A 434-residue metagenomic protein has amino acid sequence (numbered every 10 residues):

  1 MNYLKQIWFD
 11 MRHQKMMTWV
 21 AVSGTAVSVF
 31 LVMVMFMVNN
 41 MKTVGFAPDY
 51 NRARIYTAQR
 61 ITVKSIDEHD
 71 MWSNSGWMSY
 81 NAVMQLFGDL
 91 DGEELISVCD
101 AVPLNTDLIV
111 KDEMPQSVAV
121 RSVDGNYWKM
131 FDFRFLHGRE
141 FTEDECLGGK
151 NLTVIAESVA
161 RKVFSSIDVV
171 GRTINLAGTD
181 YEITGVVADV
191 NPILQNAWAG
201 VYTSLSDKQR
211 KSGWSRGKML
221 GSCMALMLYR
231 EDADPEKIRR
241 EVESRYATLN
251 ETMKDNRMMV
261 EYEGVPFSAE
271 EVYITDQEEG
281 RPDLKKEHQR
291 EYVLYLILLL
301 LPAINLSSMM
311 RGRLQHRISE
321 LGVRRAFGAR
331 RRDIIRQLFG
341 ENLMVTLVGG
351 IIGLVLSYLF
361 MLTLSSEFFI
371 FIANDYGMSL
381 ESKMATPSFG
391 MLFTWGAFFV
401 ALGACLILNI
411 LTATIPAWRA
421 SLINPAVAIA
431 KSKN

Functional and structural regions predicted by a protein language model:
Y3, Q14, S23, F393-N434: C-terminal membrane-exit region of the final transmembrane helix in multipass inner-membrane proteins
L4-R12, M16, I304-V345, R419-K433: Intracellular coupling helices
H13-K42, P282-S319, L347, I407: Hydrophobic alpha-helical transmembrane segments of multi-pass inner-membrane transport and secretion
M16-V27, S319-S365, V400, A404-L408 (+1 more regions): Transmembrane alpha-helical interface segments in multi-pass membrane proteins
M35-I109, M114, L220-M224, I370-T386: Membrane-proximal extracellular/periplasmic loop immediately following the first transmembrane helix
N39, L354-V400: Short helix-loop junctions at transmembrane helix boundaries
I61-G76, S97-N126, R139-T153, N191 (+1 more regions): Short acidic/polar micro-motifs at solvent-exposed secondary-structure junctions
D124-E140, N151-R281: Mid-to-C-terminal secondary-structure elements that act as membrane-proximal/extracytoplasmic interface segments
